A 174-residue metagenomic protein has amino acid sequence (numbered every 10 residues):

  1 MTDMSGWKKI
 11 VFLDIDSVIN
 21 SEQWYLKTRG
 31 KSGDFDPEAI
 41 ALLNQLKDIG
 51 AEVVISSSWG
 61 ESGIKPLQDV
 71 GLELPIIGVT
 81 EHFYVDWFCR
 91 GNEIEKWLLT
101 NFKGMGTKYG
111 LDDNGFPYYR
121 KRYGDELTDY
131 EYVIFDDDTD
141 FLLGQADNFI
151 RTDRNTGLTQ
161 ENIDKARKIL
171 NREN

Functional and structural regions predicted by a protein language model:
T2-N174: Catalytic phosphate/metal-binding cores of nucleic-acid and nucleotide-processing enzymes, i.e., regions that mediate
